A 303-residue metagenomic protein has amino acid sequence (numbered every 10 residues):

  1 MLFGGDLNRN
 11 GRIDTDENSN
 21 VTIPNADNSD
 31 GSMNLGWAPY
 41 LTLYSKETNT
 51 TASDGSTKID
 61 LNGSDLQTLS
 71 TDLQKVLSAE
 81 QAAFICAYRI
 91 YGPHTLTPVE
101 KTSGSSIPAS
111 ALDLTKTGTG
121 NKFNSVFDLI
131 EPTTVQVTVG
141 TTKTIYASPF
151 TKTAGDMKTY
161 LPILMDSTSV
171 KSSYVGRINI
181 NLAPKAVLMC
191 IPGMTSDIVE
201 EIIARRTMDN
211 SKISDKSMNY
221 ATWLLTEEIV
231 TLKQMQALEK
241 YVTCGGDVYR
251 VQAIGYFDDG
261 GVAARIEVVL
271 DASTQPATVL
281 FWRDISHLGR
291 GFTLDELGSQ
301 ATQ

Functional and structural regions predicted by a protein language model:
M1-Q303: Compositionally biased linear targeting/interaction segments
